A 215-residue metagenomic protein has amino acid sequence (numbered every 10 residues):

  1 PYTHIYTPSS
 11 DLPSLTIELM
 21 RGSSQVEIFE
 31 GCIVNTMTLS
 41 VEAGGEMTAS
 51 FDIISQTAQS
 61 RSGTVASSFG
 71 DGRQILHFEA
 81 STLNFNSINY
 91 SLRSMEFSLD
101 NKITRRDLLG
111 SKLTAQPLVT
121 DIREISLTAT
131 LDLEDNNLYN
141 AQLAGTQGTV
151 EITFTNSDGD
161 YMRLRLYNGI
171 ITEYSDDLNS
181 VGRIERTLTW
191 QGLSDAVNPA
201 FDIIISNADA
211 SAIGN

Functional and structural regions predicted by a protein language model:
P1-N215: Signature of extracytoplasmic/envelope-associated structural regions
